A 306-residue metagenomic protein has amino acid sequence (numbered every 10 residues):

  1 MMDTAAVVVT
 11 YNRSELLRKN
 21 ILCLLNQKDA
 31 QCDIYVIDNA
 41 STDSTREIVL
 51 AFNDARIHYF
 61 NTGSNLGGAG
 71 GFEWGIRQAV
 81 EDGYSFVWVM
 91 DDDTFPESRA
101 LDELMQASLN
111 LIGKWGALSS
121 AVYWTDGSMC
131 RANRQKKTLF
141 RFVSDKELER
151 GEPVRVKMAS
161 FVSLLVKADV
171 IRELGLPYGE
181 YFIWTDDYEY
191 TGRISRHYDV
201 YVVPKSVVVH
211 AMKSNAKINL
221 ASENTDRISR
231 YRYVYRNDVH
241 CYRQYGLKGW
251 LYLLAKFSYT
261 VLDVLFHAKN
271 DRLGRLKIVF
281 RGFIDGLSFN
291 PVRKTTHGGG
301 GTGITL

Functional and structural regions predicted by a protein language model:
L22-Q31: Short, acidic, metal-binding catalytic loop of nucleotide-sugar glycosyltransferases
C23, D38-E47, S64, T94: A conserved acidic beta->alpha catalytic loop
T62-D82: Glycine-rich, basic loop-to-helix element that forms the pyrophosphate-binding segment of sugar-nucleotide handling
Y84-D93: Short beta-strand-to-loop acidic/aromatic patch adjacent to the donor-nucleotide binding site
R99-A132: Conserved donor NDP-sugar-binding/catalytic core segment of glycosyltransferases
E147-V166: A recurrent flexible, glycine/aromatic-enriched loop bordering the glycosyltransferase active site that acts as
L164, V170-G175, E180-S206: A short, conserved alpha-helix in the catalytic core of glycosyltransferases
G246-L306: Non-catalytic, C-terminal membrane-associated alpha-helical segments of glycosyltransferases
